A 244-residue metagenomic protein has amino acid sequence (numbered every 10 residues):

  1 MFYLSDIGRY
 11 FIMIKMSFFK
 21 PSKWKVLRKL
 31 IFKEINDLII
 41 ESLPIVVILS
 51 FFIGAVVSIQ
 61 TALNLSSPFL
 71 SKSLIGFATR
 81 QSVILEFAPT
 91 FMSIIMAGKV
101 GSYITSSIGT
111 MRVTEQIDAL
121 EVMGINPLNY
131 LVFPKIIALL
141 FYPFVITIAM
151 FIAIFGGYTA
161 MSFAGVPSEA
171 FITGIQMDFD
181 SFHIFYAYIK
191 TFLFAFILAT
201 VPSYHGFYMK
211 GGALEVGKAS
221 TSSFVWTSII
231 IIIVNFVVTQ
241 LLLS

Functional and structural regions predicted by a protein language model:
M1-K29, H205-G206: Short, membrane-interfacial amphipathic segments enriched in basic
I39, L43, V47, F87 (+4 more regions): Selective transmembrane-helix segments that form parts of the transport pathway or gating/packing helices in multipass
I39-F91, I95: Active-site cofactor/substrate anionic-group-binding motifs, chiefly glycine- and Lys/Arg-rich phosphate-binding loops
L49-F52, S93-M96, F133-M161, L193 (+1 more regions): Hydrophobic alpha-helical transmembrane segments that constitute the membrane-spanning cores of multi-pass membrane
Q60-I84, F151-F192, F196, T200-A219 (+1 more regions): Membrane-interfacial helix-loop-helix connectors in multipass membrane proteins
I95-D118, K135: Membrane-cytosol interface at the C-terminal ends of specific transmembrane alpha-helices in multi-pass membrane
T110-V132, V216: Short cytoplasmic-facing helical segments at TM-TM junctions of multi-pass membrane proteins
V216, S222-Q240: Final/C-terminal transmembrane alpha-helix of multipass membrane proteins
